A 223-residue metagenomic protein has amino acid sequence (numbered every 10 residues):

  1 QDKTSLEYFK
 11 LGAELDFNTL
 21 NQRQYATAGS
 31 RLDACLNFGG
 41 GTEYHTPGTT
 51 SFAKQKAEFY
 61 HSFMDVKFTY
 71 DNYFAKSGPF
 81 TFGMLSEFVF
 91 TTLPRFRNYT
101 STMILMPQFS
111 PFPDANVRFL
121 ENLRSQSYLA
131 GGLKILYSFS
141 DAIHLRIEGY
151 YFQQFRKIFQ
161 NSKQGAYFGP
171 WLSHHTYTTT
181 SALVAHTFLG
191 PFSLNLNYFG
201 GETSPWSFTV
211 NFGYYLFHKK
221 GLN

Functional and structural regions predicted by a protein language model:
Q1-K3, L196, S204-V210: Outer-membrane beta-barrel translocator/channel fold
D2-S140, H144-Y150, K157: C-terminal outer-membrane beta-barrel translocator/porin domains of Gram-negative envelope proteins and their
G12, L183-P191, P205-N223: Outer-membrane beta-barrel "beta-signal"
E58, V117-R124, G165-S173, G200: Short, contiguous acidic/charged loop-to-helix segments that flank catalytic cores in large enzymes
S125-S127, Y137-I143, S173-Y177, V184-G190 (+1 more regions): A structural signal for short secondary-structure junctions
L136-T180: C-terminal hydrophobic structural anchor segments that stabilize assembly/packing rather than catalytic chemistry
S138, F152, F199-G201, F217: Short coil/turn motifs at secondary-structure junctions
H144-E148, A182-V184, P191-Y198: Conserved active-site loop/cleft motifs that coordinate metal ions or position small ligands
